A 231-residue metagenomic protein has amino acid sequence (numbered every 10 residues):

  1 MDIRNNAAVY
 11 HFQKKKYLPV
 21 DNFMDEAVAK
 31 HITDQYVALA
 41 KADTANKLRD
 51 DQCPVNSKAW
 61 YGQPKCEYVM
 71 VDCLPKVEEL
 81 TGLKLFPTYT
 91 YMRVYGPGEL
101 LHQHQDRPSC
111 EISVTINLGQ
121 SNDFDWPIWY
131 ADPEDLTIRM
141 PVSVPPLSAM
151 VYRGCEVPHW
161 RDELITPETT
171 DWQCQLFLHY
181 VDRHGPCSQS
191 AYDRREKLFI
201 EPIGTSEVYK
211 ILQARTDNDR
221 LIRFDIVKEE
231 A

Functional and structural regions predicted by a protein language model:
M1-T81: Non-heme Fe(II)/2-oxoglutarate
H11-K14, F86, W172: A short, polar/charged loop/turn motif at coil->beta-strand junctions and beta-hairpin connectors
P19-V20, F86-P87, V151-Y152, F177: A structural signal for short, well-ordered beta-strand segments and their strand-loop junctions that often border
P54, K58-A59, Y68-I128: Conserved double-stranded beta-helix
Y91, T166-P167: Vicinal oxygen chelate
P97-V157, D171-L176, V181-K197: Catalytic core of non-heme Fe(II) oxygenases with the double-stranded beta-helix
P158-I165: Short, Lys/Arg- and Gly-enriched loop/turn segments at beta-strand edges
E168-A231: Double-stranded beta-helix
